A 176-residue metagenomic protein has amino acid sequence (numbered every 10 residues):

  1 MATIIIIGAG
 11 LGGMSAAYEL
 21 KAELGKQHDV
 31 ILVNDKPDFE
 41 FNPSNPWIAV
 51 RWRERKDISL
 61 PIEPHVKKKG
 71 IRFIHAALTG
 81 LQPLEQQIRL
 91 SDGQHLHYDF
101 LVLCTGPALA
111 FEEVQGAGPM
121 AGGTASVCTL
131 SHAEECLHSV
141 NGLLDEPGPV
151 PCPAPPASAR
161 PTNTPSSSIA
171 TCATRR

Functional and structural regions predicted by a protein language model:
A2-R72, A154-R176: Beta1-alpha1 glycine-rich phosphate/pyrophosphate-binding loop at the start of Rossmann-like nucleotide-binding domains
K68-P153, S158-N163, A170-T174: FAD-binding core/adjacent interface of flavoenzyme oxidoreductases
